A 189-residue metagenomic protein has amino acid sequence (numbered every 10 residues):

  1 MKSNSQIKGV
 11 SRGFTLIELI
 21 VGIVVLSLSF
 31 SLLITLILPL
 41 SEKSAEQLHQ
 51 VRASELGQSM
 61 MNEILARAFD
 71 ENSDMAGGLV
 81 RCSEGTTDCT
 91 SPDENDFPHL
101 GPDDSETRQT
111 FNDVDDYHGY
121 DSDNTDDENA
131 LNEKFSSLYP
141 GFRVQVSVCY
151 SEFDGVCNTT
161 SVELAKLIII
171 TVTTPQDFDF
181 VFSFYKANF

Functional and structural regions predicted by a protein language model:
M1-F14: N-terminal leader/signal peptides at the extreme start of proteins
K2-N4, I34, S41, Q47 (+2 more regions): Short amphipathic alpha-helical leader/targeting segments
Q6, E46, S137-Y139: A general, composition-driven signal for non-globular sequence regions
F14-Q58: Aliphatic-rich helix starts adjacent to a transmembrane/signal segment
S54-E55, M61-F189: Low-complexity, Gly/Pro-rich coil/beta segments used as flexible assembly/activation regions
